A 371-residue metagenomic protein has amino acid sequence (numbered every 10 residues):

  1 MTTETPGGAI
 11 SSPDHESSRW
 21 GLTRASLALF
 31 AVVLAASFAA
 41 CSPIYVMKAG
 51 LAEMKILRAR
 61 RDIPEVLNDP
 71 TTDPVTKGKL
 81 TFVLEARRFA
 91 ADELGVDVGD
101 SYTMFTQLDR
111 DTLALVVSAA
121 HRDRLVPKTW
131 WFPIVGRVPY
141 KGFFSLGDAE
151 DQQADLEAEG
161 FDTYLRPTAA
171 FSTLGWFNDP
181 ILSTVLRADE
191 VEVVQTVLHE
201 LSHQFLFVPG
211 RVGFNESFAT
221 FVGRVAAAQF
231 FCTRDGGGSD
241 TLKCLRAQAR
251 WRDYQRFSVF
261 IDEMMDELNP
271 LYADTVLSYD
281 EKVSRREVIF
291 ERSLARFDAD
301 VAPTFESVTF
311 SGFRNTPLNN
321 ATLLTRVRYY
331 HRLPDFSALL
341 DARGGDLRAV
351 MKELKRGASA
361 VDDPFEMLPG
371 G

Functional and structural regions predicted by a protein language model:
E4, S12-A28: Bacterial N-terminal signal peptides that target proteins for export
S26-S37: Bacterial N-terminal signal peptides
S37-R61: Bacterial Sec signal peptide processing site at the extreme N-terminus
I56, D69, T76-V83, G142-A149 (+7 more regions): Solvent-exposed, acidic/flexible segments
L57-T72, T129-V138, T316-P317, P334: Acidic/histidine-rich, surface-exposed loop or edge segments in extracytoplasmic proteins
D62-D92: Post-signal-peptide N-terminal segment of Sec-exported extracytoplasmic proteins
A86-Y254, M265, N269: Acidic/His-rich structured neighborhood in mature extracellular/periplasmic domains
S258-G371: Pan-zinc metallopeptidase signature
